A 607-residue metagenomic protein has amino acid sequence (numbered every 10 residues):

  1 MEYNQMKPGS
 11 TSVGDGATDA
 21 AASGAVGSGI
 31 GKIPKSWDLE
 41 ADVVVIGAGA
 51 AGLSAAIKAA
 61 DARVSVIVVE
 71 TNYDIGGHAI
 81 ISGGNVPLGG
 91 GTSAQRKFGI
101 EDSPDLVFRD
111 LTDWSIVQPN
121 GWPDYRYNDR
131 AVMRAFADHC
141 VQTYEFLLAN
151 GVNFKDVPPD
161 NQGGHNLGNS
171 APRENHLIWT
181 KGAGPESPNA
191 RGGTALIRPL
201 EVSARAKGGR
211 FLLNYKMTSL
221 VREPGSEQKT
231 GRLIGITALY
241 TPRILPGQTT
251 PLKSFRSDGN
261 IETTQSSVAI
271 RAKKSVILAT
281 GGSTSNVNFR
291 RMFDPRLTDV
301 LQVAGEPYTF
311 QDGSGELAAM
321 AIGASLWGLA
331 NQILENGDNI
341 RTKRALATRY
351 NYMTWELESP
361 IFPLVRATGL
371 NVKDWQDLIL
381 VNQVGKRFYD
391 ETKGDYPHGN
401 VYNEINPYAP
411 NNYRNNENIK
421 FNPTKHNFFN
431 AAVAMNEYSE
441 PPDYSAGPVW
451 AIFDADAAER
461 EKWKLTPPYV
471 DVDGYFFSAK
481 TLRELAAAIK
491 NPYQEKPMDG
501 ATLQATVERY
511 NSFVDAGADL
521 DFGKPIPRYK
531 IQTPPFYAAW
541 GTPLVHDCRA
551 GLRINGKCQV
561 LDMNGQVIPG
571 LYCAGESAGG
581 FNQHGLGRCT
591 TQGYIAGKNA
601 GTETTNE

Functional and structural regions predicted by a protein language model:
M1-V43, T250, T602-T605: Extreme N-terminal leader/targeting segments of oxidoreductases
N4, V132-S267, V287-N288, N339 (+2 more regions): Conserved redox-cofactor binding core of oxidoreductases
V43-V68: N-terminal Rossmann-like FAD-binding beta1-loop-alpha1 element of flavoenzymes
D61-S82: Glycine-rich FAD pyrophosphate-binding loop
V221, K496-F581: A glycine-rich dinucleotide-binding beta-alpha-beta segment and adjacent secondary-structure elements that constitute
I244-L346: Glycine-rich loop(s) and the adjacent beta-strand/alpha-helix scaffold that form part
R290-E316, S577-T604: A conserved FAD-binding loop/helix module that cradles the flavin
E316-A318, I322-E495: An anion/pyrophosphate-binding glycine-rich loop and adjacent beta-alpha core in soluble alpha-beta enzymes
